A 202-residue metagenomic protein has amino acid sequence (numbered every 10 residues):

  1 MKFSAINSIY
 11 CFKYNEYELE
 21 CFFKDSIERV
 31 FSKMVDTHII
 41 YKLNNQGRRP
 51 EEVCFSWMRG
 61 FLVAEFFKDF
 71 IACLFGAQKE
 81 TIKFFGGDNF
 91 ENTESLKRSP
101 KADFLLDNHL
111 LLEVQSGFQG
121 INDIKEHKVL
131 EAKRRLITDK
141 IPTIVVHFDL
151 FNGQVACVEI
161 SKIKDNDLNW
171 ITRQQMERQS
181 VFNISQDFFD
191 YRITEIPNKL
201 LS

Functional and structural regions predicted by a protein language model:
M1-Q78, N92: Interdomain/boundary linker segments immediately adjacent to catalytic/signaling cores
T81-D107: Active-site metal-binding core of divalent-cation-utilizing nuclease and nuclease-like domains
L96, F118-V129: Active-site-adjacent loop/helix micro-motif of nuclease/hydrolase catalytic cores
A102-F118: Conserved catalytic cores of phosphodiester-cleaving nucleases, focusing on short active-site segments
I121-E126, A156-C157, N166-W170: A short, polar/proline- and glycine-enriched secondary-structure boundary/capping micro-motif
E126-D139: Basic, amphipathic alpha-helical patches used to engage nucleic acids or provide basic targeting signals, exemplified
L136-K164: Nucleic-acid nuclease catalytic cores
K162-S202: Intrinsically disordered, low-complexity terminal regions enriched in charged/polar residues
